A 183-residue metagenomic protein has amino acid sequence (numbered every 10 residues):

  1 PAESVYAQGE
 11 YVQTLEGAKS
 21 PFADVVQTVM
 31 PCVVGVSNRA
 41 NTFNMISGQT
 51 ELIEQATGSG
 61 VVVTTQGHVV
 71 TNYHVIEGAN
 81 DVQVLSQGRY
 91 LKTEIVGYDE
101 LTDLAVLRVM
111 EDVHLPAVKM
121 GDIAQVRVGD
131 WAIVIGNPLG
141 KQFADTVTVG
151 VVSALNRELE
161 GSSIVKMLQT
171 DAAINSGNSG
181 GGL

Functional and structural regions predicted by a protein language model:
E3-L183: Serine-dependent protease modules
